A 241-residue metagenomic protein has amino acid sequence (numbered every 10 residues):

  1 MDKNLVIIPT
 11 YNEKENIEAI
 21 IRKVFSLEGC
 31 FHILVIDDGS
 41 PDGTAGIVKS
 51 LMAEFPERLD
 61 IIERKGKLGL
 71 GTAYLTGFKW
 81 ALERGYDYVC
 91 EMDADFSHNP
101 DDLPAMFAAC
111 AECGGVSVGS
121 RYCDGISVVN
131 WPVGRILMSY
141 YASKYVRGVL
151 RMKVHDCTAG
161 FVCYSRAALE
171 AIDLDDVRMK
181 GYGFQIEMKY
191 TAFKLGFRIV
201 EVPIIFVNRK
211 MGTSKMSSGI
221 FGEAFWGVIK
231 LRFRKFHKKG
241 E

Functional and structural regions predicted by a protein language model:
M1-K23: N-proximal low-complexity "stem/linker" segments adjacent to membrane-targeting elements
K3-L5, H32, E187: Cell-envelope/extracellular polymer assembly enzymes that use nucleotide-activated donors
I8, C30-S40, I62-E63, M92: Short beta-strand/loop segment that forms part of the nucleotide-sugar
E15-A19, D42-L51: Acidic helix N-cap motif at the loop->helix transition within catalytic regions of sugar-transfer enzymes
R22-F31: Short, acidic, metal-binding catalytic loop of nucleotide-sugar glycosyltransferases
D37-G46, F96: A conserved acidic beta->alpha catalytic loop
R64-E83, Y88, P100-Y182, R209-W226: Acceptor/aglycone-binding surface of glycosyltransferases and processive sugar-polymer synthases
M152-K153, D176-K180, K189-F206: Catalytic donor-sugar/metal-binding loop of nucleotide-sugar-dependent glycosyltransferases
